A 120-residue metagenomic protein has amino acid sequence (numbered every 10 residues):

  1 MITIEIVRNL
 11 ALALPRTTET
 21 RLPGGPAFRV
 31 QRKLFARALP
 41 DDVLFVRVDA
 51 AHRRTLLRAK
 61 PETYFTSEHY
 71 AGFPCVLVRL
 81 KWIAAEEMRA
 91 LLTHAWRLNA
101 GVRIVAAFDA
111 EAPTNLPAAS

Functional and structural regions predicted by a protein language model:
M1-S120: Charge-dense, helix-prone N-terminal extensions
